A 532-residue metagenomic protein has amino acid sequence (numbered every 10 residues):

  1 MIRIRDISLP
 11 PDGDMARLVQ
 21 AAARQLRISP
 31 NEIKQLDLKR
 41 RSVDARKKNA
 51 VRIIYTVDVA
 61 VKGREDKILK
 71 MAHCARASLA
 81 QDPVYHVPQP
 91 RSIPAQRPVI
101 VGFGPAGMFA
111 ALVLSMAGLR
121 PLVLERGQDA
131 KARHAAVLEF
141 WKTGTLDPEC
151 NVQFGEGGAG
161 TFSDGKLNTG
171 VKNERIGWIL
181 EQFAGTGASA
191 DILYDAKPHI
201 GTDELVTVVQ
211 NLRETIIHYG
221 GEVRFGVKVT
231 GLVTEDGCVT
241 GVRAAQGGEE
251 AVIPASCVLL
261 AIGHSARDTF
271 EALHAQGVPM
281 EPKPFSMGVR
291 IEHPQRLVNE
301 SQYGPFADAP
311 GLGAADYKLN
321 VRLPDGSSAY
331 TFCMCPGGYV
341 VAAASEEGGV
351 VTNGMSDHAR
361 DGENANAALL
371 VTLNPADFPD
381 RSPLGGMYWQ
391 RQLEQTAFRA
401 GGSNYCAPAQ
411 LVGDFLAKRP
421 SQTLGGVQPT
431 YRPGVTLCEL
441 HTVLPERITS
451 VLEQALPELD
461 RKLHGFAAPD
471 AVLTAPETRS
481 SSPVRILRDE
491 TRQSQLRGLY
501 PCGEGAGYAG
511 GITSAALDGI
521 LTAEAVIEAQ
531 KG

Functional and structural regions predicted by a protein language model:
M1-I53, V57-T186, A190-G532: Residues forming the flavin
